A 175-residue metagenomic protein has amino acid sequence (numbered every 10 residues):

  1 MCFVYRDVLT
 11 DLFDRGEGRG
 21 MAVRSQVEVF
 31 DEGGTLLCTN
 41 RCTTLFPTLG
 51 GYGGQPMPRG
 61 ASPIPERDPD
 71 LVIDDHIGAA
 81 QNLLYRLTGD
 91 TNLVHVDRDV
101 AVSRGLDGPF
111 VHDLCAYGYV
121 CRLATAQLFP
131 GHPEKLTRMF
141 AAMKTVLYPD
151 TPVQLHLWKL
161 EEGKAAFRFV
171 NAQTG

Functional and structural regions predicted by a protein language model:
M1-I73, Y148-D150, Q154-G175: HotDog/MaoC-like acyl-thioester-processing domains
E32, T44-V111, T125: Catalytic strand-loop segment that frames the active site of acyl-thioester-processing enzymes
D99-T174: Catalytic-pocket segment enriched in acidic/His residues
